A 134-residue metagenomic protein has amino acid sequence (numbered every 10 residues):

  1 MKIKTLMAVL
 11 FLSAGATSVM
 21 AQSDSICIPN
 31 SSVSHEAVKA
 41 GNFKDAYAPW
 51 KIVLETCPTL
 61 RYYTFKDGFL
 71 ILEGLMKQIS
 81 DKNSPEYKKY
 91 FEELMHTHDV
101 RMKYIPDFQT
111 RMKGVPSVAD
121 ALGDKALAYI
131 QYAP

Functional and structural regions predicted by a protein language model:
M1-S25, F69: Bacterial Sec-dependent N-terminal signal peptides
K2, A21-N42, W50: N-terminal start-of-domain structural block
K2-K4, R101, K125: Basic side chains
F11-G15, A46-P49, K103-F108: Repeat-mediated protein-protein interaction surfaces in helical alpha-solenoids
S23-H35, P58-I79, P106-P134: Amphipathic alpha-helical repeat scaffolds of TPR domains
V38-K51, E86-K103, P134: Helix-turn-helix repeat elements of alpha-solenoid scaffolds
Y47, V53-L54, G68-F69, M76 (+3 more regions): Heptad-repeat amphipathic alpha-helical coiled-coil interaction surface used for oligomerization/assembly
D81-S84: Charged, low-complexity interaction regions
